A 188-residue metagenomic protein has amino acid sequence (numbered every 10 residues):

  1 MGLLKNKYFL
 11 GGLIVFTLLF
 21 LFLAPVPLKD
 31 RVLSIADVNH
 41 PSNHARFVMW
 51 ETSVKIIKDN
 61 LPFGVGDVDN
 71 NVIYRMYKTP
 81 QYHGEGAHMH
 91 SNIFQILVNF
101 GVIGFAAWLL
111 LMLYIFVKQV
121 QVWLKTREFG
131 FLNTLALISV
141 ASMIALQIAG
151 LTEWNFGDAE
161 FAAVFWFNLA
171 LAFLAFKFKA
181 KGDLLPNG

Functional and structural regions predicted by a protein language model:
M1-G2, K7-Y8, V102-I144: Hydrophobic transmembrane alpha-helices and their immediate junctions
M1-G2, S34, V72, M76 (+2 more regions): Transmembrane helix-loop junction
M1-G2, V15-F20, L113-I115, A163-L169: Hydrophobic transmembrane alpha-helices of multi-pass, membrane-embedded glycosylation machinery
M1-N43, E51-D59, D67: A membrane-periplasm/extracellular boundary helix in multi-pass inner-membrane enzymes that assemble envelope glycans
K5, F9, L137-G188: Transmembrane alpha-helices of multi-pass inner-membrane enzymes
L21-P25, W108-M112, A149: Alpha-helical transmembrane segments
V32, A36, Q119-E128, N155-F156 (+3 more regions): Membrane-interfacial segments
D37-E51, F63-F100: Long extracytoplasmic/lumenal interhelical loops at the membrane interface of multi-pass membrane proteins
